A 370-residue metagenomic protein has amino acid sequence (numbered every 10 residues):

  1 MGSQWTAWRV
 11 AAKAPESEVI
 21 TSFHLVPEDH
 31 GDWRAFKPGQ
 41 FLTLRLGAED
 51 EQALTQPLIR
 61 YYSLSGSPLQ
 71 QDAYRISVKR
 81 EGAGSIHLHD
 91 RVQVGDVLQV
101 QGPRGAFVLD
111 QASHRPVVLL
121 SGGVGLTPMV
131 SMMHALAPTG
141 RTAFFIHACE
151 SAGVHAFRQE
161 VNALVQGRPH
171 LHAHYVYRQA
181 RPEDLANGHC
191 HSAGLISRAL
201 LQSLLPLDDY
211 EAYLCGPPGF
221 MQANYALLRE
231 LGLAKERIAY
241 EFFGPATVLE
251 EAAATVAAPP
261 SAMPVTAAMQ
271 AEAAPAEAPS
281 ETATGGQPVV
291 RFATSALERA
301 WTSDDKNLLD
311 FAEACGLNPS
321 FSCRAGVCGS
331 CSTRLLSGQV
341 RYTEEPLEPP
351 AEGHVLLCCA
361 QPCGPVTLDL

Functional and structural regions predicted by a protein language model:
M1-V97, C149-S151, N162, R178-A180: Ferredoxin-reductase
A83-R291: FNR/FR-type flavoprotein reductase catalytic core
P128, E313-Q339, A351-G364: Local cysteine-cluster metal-coordination motifs and their immediate loop/turn environment, predominantly Fe-S cluster
R229, E345-P349, L357-C359: Short proline/glycine-enriched turn/loop segments at secondary-structure junctions
E281-R324: C-terminal accessory/binding modules appended to enzymatic or scaffolding proteins
T367-L370: Short hydrophobic/aromatic patches at helix-to-coil boundaries
